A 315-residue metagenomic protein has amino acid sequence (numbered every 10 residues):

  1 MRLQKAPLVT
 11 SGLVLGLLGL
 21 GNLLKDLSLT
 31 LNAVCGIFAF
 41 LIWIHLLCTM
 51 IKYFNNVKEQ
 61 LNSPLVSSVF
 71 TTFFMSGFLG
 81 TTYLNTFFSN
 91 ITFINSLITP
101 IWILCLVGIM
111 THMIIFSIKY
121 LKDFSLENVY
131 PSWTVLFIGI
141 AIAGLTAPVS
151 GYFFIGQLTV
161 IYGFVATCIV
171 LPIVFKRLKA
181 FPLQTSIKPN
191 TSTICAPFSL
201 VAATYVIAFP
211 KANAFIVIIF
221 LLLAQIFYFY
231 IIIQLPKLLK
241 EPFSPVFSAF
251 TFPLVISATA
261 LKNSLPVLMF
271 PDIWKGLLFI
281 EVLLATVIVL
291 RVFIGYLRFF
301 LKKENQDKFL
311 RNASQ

Functional and structural regions predicted by a protein language model:
M1-G21, N55-T82, W102, I118-L145 (+6 more regions): Juxtamembrane helix-loop boundaries in multi-pass membrane proteins
G21, L29, F38-I44, F175 (+8 more regions): Membrane-embedded alpha-helices and immediately adjacent juxtamembrane helical segments in alpha-helical membrane
N22-L31, L84-L97, L145-Q157, Y205-I216 (+1 more regions): Helix-coil boundary and interhelical linker segments in multi-pass alpha-helical membrane proteins
K25-N90, T99: Membrane helical hairpin/interfacial module
L31-I44, I94-M110, F154-C168, A214-I226 (+1 more regions): Structural signature of hydrophobic alpha-helical transmembrane segments
L41-K52, G108-F116, T167-V174, F229-I233: Membrane-water interface of transmembrane alpha-helices
F78-F88, N95-K119, G144, G156-G163 (+1 more regions): Hydrophobic, ordered structural segments
L104, W133-Y228, I233-Q234: Generic multipass alpha-helical transmembrane bundles of integral membrane proteins
